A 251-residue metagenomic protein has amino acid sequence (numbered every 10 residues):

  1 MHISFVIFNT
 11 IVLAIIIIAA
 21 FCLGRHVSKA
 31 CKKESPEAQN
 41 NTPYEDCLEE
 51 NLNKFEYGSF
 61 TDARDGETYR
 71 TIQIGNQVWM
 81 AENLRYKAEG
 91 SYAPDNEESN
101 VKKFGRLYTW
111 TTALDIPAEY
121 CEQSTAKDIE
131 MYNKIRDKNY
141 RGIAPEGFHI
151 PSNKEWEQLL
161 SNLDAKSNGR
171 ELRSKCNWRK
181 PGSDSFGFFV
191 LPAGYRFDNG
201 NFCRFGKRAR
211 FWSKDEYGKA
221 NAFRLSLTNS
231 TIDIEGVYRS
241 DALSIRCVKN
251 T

Functional and structural regions predicted by a protein language model:
M1-T10: Feature marks short, highly hydrophobic, charge-poor N-terminal signal-anchor/signal peptide-like helices that anchor
N9-V12, R25, P192: Prokaryotic Sec-type signal peptides and long signal-anchor helices with extended Leu/Ile/Val-rich h-regions
V12-A19: Hydrophobic membrane-insertion alpha-helices, especially the h-region of bacterial N-terminal signal peptides
L23-K32: Hydrophobic single-pass membrane-insertion segments
E37-T251: Conserved positions within compact, well-structured domain cores
